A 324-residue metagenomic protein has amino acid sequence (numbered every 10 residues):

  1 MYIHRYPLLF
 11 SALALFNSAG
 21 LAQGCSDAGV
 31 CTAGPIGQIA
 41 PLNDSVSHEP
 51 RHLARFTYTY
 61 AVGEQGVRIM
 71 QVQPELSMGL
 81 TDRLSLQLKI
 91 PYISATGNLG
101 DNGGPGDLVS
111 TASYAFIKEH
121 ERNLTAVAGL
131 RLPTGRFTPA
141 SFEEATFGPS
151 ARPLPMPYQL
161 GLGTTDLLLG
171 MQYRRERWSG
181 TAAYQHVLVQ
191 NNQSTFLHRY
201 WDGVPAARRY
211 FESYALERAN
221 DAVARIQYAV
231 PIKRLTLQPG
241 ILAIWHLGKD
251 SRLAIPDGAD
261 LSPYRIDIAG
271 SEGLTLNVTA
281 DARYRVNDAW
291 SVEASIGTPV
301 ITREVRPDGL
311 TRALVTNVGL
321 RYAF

Functional and structural regions predicted by a protein language model:
G20-T57, G63-E64: Outer-membrane beta-barrel biogenesis signature
L53-T57, V62, Y200-F324: Outer membrane beta-barrel transmembrane domains
T59-G63, P91-N98, R131-P139, P153-P155 (+5 more regions): Sequence/structural signature of outer-membrane beta-barrel proteins
G66-Q71, G97-P105, F137-A145, Q185 (+3 more regions): Outer-membrane beta-barrel translocator domains and adjoining extracellular loop/strand segments of Gram-negative
R68-V72, G103-L108, R122, G161-L167 (+4 more regions): Residues that define the transmembrane beta-barrel architecture of outer-membrane proteins
M78, Y114-F116, L130, M171-R175 (+3 more regions): Residue-level signature of outer-membrane beta-barrel architecture
R83-L88, H120-L124, E176-A182, R234-L237 (+1 more regions): Repeated loop/turn-to-beta-strand initiation elements of outer-membrane beta-barrel proteins
T111-Q172: Hydrophobic alpha-helical segments and helix pairs
